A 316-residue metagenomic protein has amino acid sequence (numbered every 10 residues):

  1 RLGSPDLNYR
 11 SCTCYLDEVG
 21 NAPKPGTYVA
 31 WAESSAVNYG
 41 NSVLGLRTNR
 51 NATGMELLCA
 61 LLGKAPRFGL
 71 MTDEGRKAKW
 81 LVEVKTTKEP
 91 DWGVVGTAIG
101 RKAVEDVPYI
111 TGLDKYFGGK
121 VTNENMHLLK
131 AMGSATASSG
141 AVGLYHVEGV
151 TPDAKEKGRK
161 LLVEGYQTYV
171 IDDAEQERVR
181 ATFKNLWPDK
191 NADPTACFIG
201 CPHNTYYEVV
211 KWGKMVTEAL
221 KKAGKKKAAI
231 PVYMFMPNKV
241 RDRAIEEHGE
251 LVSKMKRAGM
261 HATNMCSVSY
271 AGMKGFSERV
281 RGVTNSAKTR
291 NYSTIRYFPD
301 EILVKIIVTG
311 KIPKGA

Functional and structural regions predicted by a protein language model:
R1-L2, M255: Hydrophobic alpha-helical packing residues
L2-N8, C12, A32-M236, V304-A316: Intrinsically disordered, low-complexity segments enriched in small residues
N8-P23: Short, glycine/charge-rich beta-strand/loop segments that flank catalytic centers and engage negatively charged groups
L16-V19, Y116-G119, D153-K155, N204-Y207 (+3 more regions): Flexible loop/turn segments at secondary-structure boundaries
N21-A22, K157-G158, K274-E278: Short secondary-structure transition/capping segments
G26-A32: Glycine-rich anion-binding loops of enzyme active sites
N204-Y206, A223-F276: Extended C-terminal subregions enriched in glycine
V268-Y270, K274-A316: Peripheral docking tails and interdomain loops at the edges of cofactor- or intermediate-handling domains
